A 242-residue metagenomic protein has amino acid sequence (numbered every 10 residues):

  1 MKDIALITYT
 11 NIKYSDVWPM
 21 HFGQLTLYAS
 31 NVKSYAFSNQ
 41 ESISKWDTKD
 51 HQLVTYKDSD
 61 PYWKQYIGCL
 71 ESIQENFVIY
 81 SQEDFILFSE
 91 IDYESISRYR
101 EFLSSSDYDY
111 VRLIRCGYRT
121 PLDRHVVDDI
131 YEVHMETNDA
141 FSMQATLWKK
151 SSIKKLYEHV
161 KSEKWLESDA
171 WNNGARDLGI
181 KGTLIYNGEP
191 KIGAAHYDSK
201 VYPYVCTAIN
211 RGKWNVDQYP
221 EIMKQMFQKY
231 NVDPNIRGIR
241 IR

Functional and structural regions predicted by a protein language model:
M1-F77: N-terminal anchoring/stem segment of glycosyltransferases
Y35-A36, V78-Y80, D109-I114, L147 (+1 more regions): A structural signal for short, well-ordered beta-strand segments and their strand-loop junctions that often border
E75, S106-Y108, I180: Short, high-confidence coil segments that cap the C-terminus of an alpha-helix and link into the following beta-strand
E75-F88: Short beta-strand-to-loop acidic/aromatic patch adjacent to the donor-nucleotide binding site
E90-R119: Conserved donor-nucleotide/metal-binding helix-loop-beta segment in metal-dependent transferases, i.e., the alpha-helix
D123-N138: Short, flexible, basic/aromatic active-site loop/helix in glycosyltransferases
A140-D217, E221: Catalytic core and acceptor-binding pocket of nucleotide-sugar-dependent glycosyltransferases
